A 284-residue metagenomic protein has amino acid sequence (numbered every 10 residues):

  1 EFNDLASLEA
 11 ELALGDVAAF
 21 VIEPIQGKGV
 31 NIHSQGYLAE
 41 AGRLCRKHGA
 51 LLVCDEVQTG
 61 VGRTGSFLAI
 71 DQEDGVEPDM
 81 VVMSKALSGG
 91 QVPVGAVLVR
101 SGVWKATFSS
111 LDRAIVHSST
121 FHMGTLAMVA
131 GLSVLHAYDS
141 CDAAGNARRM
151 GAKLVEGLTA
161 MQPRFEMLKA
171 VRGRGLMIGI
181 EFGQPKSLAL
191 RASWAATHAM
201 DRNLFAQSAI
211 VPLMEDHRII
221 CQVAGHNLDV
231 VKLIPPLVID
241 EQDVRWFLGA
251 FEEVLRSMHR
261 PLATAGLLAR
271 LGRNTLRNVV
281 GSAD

Functional and structural regions predicted by a protein language model:
E1-D284: Conserved N-terminal phosphate-binding loop of PLP-dependent enzymes in the Aspartate aminotransferase
